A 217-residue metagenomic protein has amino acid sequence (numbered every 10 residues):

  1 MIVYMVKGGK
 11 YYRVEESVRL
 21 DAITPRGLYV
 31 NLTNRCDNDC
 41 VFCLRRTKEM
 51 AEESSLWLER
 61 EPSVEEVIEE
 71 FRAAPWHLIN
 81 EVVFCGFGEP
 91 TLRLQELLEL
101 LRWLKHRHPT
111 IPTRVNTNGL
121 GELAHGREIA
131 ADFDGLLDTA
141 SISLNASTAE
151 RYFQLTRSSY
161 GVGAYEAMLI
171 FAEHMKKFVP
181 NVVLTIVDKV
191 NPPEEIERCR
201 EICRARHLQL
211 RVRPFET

Functional and structural regions predicted by a protein language model:
M1-N34, V41-E59, W76-L78: N-terminal [4Fe-4S]-dependent radical SAM core
V14-S17, E69-F71, G126-A130: A generic local structural motif
D21-A22, S54-R60, V64, E81 (+2 more regions): Catalytic phosphate/metal-binding cores of nucleic-acid and nucleotide-processing enzymes, i.e., regions that mediate
Y29, L44, V83, S141 (+1 more regions): Conserved beta-strand positions in the central sheet of alpha/beta enzyme cores
Y29-N31, E81-C85, R114: Short, conserved beta-strand segments within well-ordered enzyme catalytic domains that often line or immediately flank
T47-E49, V83-G88, T156: Short, histidine-centered active-site or binding-site loop motifs used for metal coordination, general acid-base
V64-F87: Short Fe-S-cluster ligation motifs
P90-T217: Conserved AdoMet/S-adenosylmethionine-binding subsite of the radical SAM
